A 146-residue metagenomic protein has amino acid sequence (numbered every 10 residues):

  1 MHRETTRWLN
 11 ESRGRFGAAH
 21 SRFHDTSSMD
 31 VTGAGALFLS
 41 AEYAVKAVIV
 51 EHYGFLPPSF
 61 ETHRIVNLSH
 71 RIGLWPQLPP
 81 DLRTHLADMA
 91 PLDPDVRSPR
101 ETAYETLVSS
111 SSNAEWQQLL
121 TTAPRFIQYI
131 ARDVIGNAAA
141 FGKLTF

Functional and structural regions predicted by a protein language model:
M1-F146: Terminal alpha-helical segments
